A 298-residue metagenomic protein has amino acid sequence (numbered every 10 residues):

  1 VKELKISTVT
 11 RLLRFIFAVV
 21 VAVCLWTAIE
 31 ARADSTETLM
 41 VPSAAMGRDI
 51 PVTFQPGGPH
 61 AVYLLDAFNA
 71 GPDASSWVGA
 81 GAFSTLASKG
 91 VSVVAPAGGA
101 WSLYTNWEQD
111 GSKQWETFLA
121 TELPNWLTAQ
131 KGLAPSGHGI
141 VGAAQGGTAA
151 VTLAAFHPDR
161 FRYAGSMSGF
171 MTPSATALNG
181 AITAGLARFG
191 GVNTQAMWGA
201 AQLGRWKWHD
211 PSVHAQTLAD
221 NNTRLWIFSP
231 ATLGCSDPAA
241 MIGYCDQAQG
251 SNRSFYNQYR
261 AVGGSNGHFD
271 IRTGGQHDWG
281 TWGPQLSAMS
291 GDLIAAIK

Functional and structural regions predicted by a protein language model:
E3-I16: Bacterial N-terminal signal peptides that target proteins for export
L4, A18-V20, A31: N-terminal capping/interface segment
I6-S7, V19, G191, Q249: Low-complexity, intrinsically disordered regions enriched in charged/polar residues
R11, L25-A28: Intrinsic disorder/low-complexity segments
I16-W26: Bacterial N-terminal signal peptides
A31-K298: Non-catalytic cap/lid and distal C-terminal segments of serine-dependent acyl enzymes
